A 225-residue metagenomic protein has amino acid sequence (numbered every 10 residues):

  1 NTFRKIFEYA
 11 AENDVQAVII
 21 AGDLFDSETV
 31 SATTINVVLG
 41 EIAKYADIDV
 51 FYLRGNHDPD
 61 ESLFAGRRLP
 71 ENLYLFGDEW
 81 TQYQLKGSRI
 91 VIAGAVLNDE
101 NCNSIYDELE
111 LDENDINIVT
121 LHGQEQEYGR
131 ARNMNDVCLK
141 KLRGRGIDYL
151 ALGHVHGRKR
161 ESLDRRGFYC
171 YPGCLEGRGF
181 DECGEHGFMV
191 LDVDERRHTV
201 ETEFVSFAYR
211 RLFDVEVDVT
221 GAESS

Functional and structural regions predicted by a protein language model:
N1-E8: Short catalytic helix/loop segments, enriched in acidic residues and glycine and frequently bearing histidine
A11, L85, A151, Y209-R211: Intrinsically disordered, low-complexity regions enriched in small/polar residues
A11, V15-V18: Beta-barrel outer-membrane channel/assembly domains of diderm bacteria
A17, D26-C170, C174-G179, C183-E185 (+1 more regions): His/Asp/Glu-rich metal-coordinating catalytic cores of metallo-dependent phosphodiesterases/hydrolases acting on
L24-V30, V219-E223: Short, glycine-rich nucleotide/cofactor-binding loops
F180-S225: C-terminal functional module detector
